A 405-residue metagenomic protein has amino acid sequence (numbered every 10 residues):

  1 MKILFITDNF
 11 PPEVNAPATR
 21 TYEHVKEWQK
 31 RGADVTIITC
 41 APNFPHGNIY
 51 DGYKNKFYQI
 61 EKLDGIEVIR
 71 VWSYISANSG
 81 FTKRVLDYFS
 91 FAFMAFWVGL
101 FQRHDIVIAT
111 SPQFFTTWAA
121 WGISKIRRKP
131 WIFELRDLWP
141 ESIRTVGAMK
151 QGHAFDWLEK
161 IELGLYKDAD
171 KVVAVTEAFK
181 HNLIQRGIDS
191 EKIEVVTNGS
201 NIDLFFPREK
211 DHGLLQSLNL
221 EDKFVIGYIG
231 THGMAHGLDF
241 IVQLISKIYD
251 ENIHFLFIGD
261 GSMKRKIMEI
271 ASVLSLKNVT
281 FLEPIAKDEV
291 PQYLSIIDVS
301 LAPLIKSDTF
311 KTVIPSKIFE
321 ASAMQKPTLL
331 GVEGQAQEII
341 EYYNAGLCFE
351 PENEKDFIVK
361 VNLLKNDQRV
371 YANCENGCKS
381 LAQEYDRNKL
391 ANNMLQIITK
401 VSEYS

Functional and structural regions predicted by a protein language model:
M1-D64: N-terminal subdomain of nucleotide-sugar transferases
L4, L220-H236, I241-I245, L256 (+1 more regions): Conserved donor-binding/catalytic core segment of Leloir-type glycosyltransferases
F93-W97, R103, F115-W118, G122-I126 (+1 more regions): Membrane-proximal helix-turn-helix segments that form the acceptor-binding/catalytic region of lipid-linked
A178, G199: Carbohydrate-associated surface elements
I184, S190-K192, S200-Q216, G237: Acidic anion/phosphate-binding donor-loop and adjacent secondary structure in glycosyltransferase catalytic cores
K223, D356, L363, V370-E384: A short, well-ordered alpha-helix in the C-terminal region of glycosyltransferases
H236, A286-Y293, D298-S322, L329-I339: Nucleotide-sugar-dependent
D250-I258, R265-Q292: Nucleotide-activated donor-binding/catalytic signature segment of Leloir-type glycosyltransferases, i.e., the conserved
